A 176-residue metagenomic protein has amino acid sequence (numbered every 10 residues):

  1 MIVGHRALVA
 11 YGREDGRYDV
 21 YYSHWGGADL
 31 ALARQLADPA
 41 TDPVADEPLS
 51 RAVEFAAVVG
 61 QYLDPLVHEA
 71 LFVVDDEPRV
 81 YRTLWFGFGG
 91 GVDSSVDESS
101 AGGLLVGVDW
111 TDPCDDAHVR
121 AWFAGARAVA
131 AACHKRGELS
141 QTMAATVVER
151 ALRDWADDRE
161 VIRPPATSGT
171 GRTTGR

Functional and structural regions predicted by a protein language model:
M1-R176: Acidic, polar-rich N-terminal leader regions of halophilic archaeal proteins
